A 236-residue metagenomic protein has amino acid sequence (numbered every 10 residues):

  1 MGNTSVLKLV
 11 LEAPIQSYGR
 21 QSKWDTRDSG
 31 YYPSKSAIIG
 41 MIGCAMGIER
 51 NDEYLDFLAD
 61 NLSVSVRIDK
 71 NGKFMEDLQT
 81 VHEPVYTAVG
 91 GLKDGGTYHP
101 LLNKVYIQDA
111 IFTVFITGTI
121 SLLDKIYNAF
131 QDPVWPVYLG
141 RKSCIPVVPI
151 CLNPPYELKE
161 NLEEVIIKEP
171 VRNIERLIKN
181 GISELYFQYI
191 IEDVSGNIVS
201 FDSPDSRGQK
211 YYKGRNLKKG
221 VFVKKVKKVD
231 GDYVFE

Functional and structural regions predicted by a protein language model:
M1-K23: N-terminal, Lys/Arg- and Ser/Thr-rich interaction peptides
G2, F57-A59, I107: Short coil/turn motifs at beta-sheet boundaries
V6, N61-S63, D109-I111: Extracellular structured ligand-interaction cores
K8-V10, S65, T113-F115: Beta-strand secondary-structure signal
L9-Q16, S36, T97-P100: Membrane-targeting and insertion segments and their boundary/processing signals
I15-S17, I48-E49, L122-D124: Primarily extracytoplasmic ectodomains and periplasmic/lumenal surface modules that are beta-strand-rich
S22-Y86: Glycine/small-residue-rich interface belts in oligomeric ring/scaffold proteins and their assembly partners
I68-E236: Internal, well-folded beta-alpha domain core
